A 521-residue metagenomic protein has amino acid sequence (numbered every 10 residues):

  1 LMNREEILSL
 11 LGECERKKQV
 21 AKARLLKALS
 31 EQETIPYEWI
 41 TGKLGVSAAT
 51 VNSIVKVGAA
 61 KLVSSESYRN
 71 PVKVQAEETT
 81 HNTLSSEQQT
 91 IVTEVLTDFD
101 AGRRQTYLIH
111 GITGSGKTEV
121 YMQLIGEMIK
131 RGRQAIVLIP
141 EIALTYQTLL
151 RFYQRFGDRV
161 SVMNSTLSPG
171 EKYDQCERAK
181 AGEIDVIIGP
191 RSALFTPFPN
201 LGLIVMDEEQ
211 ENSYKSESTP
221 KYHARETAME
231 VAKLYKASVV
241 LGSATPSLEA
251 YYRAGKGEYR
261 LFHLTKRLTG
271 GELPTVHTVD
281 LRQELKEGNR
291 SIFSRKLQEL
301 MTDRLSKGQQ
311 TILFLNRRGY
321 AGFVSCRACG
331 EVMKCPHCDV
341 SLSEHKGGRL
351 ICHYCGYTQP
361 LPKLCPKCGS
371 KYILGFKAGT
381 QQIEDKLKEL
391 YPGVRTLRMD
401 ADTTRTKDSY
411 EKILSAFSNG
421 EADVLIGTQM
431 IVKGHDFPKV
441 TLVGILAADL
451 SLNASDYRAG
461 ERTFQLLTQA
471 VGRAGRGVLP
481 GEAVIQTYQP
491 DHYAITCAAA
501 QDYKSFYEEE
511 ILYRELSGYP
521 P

Functional and structural regions predicted by a protein language model:
L1-I139, S343, D402: Pre-Walker A segment
T79-S85, Q89, T93, R103-P521: Inter-lobe coupling/hinge segments of SF2-like helicase ATPases
